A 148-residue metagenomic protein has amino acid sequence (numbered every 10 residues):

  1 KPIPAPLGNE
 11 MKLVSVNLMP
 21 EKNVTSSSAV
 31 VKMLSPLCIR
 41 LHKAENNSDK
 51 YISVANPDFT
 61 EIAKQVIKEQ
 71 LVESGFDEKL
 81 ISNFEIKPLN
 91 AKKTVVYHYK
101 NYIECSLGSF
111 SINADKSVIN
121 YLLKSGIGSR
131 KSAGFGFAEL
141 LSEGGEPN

Functional and structural regions predicted by a protein language model:
K1-N148: RNA-interacting cores
